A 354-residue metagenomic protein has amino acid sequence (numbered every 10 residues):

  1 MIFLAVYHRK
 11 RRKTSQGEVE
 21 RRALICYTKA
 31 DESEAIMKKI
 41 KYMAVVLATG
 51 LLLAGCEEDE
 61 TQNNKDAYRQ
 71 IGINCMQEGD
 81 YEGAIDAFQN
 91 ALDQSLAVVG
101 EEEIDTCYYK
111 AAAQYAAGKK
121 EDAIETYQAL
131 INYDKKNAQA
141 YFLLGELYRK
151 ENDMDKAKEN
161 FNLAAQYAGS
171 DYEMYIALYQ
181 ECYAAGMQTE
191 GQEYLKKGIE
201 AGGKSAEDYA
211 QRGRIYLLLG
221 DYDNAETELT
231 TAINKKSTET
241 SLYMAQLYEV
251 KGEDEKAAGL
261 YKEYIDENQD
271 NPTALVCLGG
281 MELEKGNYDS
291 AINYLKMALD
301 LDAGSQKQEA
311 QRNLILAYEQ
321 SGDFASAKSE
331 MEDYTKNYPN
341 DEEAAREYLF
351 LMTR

Functional and structural regions predicted by a protein language model:
Y27, K38-Y42, L47, L52-A112 (+2 more regions): N-terminal leader/linker segments that initiate helical-solenoid repeat arrays
D66, G100-E101, D105, Q139 (+6 more regions): Start-of-helix register in tetratricopeptide repeats
Q70, D105, Y109, A116 (+7 more regions): Canonical tetratricopeptide repeat
Q77-E78, A116, K150-E151, A184-A185 (+7 more regions): Register position in tetratricopeptide repeats
Q94, V98, Y133, Y167-A168 (+5 more regions): Structural marker of alpha-solenoid helical repeat scaffolds
